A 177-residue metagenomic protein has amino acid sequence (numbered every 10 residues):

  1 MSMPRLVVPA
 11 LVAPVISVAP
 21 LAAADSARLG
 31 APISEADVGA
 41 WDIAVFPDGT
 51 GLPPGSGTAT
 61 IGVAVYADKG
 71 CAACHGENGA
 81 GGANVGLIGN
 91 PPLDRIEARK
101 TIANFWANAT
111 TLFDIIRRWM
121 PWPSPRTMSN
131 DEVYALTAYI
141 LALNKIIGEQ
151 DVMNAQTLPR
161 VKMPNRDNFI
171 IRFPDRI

Functional and structural regions predicted by a protein language model:
M1-P4: N-terminal secretory signal peptides that target proteins for export/translocation
P9-V18: Bacterial N-terminal signal peptides
A19-A23: Sec/Tat signal peptide C-region and signal peptidase I cleavage site
D25-A27: Extended boundary segments
L29-G30, S34-G49, R95, P123-I177: Flexible coil segments in periplasmic/lumen-exposed cytochrome c-class electron-transfer proteins
D37, T58, G70, N108-L112 (+1 more regions): Stable alpha-helical elements in mature extracytoplasmic
V38-I43, P47, P53-G81, I88: Sequence/structural segment immediately N-terminal to covalent heme-attachment motifs in c-type and related
V63, G76-P121: Gly/Gly-Pro-rich "capping" loops immediately C-terminal to redox-active cysteine motifs in periplasmic/lumenal
